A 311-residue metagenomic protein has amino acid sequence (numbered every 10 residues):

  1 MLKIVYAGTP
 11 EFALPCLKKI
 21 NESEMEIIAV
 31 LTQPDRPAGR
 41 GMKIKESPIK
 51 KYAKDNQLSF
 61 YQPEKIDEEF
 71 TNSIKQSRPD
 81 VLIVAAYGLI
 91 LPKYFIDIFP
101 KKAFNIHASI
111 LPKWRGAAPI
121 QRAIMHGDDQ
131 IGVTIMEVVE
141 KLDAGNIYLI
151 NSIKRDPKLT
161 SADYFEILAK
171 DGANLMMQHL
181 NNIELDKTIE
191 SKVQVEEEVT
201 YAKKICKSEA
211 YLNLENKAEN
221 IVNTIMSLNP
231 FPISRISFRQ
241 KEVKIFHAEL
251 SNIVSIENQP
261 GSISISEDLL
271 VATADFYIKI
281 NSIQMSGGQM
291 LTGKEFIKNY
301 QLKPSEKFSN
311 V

Functional and structural regions predicted by a protein language model:
M1-R40: N-terminal Rossmann-like dinucleotide-binding module
L2, E22-S23, Q33, V81-Y201 (+1 more regions): Donor/substrate-binding cores of folate-linked one-carbon enzymes
E26, Q57-S59, K102: Conserved beta-strand segments of alpha/beta enzyme cores
R36-K54: N-terminal beta-loop-helix "entrance" segment that forms/cooperates in small-molecule cofactor or anionic ligand
F60-I66: Short acidic-hydrophobic, aromatic-tinged amphipathic segments that line or gate anion-handling sites
E68-R78: Short amphipathic alpha-helix with an adjacent loop that forms part of the alpha/beta core around
K203-N216: Acyl-group handling in specialized metabolite and lipid biosynthesis
L214-V311: An anion-binding loop in the catalytic cleft
